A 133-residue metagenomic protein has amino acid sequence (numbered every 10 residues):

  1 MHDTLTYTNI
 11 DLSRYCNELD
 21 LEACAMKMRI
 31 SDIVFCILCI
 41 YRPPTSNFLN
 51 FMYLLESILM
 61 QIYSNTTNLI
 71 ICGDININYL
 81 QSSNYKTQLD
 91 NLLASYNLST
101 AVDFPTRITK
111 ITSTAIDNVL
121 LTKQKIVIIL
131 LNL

Functional and structural regions predicted by a protein language model:
M1-L133: A shared catalytic/ligand-binding motif for oxyanion handling
